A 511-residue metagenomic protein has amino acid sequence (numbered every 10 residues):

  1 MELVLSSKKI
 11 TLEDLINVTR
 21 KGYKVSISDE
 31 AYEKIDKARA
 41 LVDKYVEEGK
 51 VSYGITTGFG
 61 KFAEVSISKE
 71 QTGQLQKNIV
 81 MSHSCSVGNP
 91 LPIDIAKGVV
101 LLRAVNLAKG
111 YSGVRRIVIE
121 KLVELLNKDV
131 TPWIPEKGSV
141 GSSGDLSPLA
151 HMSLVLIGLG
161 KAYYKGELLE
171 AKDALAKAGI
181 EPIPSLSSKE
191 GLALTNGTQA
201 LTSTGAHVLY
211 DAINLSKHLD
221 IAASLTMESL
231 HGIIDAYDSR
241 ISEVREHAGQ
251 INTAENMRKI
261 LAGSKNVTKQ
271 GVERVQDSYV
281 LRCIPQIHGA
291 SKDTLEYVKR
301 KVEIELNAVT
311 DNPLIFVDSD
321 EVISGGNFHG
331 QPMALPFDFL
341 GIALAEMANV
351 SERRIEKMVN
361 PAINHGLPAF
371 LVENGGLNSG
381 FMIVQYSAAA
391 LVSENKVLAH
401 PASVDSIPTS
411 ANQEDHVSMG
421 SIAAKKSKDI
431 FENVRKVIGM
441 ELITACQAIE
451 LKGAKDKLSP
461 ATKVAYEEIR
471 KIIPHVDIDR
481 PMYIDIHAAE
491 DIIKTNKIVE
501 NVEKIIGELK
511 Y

Functional and structural regions predicted by a protein language model:
E2-Y23, I27-K34, A38-V46, S68 (+2 more regions): C-terminal auxiliary extensions adjacent to catalytic cores
V25, C85-V87, K109: A glycine-/small-polar-enriched, mobile loop at the entrance of the PLP active site in fold-type I
I35-R39, Y45-A63: N-terminal low-complexity or amphipathic/hydrophobic leaders
Y53-I67, Q71-L75, S82-V105, W133-I157 (+2 more regions): FAD-binding core of FAD-dependent oxidoreductases, characterized by glycine-rich FAD pyrophosphate-binding loops
P90, G110-R115, K217, N307: Alpha/propeptide regions of enzymes that mature by internal proteolysis
Y111, V140, G376: Conserved, non-catalytic sequence blocks in retroelement Pol enzymes and Pol-derived host proteins
Y111-K137: FAD-binding glycine-rich core of flavoenzymes that anchor FAD
L126-V130, P148, D220: Membrane-embedded alpha-helical core segments of multi-pass
